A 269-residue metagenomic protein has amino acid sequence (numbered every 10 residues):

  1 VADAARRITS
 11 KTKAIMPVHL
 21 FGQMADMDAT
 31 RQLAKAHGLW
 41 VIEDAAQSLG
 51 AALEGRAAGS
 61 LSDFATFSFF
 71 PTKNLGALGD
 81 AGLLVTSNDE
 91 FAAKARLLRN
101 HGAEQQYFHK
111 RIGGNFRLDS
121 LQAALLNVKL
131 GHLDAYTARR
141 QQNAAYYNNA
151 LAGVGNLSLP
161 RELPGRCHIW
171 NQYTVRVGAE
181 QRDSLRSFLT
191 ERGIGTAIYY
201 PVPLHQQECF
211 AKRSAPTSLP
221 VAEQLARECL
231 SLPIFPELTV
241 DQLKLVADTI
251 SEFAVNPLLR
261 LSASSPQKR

Functional and structural regions predicted by a protein language model:
V1-A77, L83-V85, S231: Active-site phosphate-binding strand-loop segment of PLP-dependent enzymes
A2, R6, A14-V18, Q23 (+3 more regions): PLP-dependent aminotransferase class I/II
L75-G79, R166-I169: Short glycine-enriched loop/turn motifs at secondary-structure junctions
G79-D80, L121: A conserved catalytic-core signature of glycosyltransferases
